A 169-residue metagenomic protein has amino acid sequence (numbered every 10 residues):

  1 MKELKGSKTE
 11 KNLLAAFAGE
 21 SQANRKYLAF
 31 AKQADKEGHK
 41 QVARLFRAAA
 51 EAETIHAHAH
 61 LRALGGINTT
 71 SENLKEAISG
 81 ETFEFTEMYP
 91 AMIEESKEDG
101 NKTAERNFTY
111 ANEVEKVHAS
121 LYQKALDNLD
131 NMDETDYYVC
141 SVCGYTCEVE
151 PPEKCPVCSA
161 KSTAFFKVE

Functional and structural regions predicted by a protein language model:
M1-E169: Non-heme di-metal
